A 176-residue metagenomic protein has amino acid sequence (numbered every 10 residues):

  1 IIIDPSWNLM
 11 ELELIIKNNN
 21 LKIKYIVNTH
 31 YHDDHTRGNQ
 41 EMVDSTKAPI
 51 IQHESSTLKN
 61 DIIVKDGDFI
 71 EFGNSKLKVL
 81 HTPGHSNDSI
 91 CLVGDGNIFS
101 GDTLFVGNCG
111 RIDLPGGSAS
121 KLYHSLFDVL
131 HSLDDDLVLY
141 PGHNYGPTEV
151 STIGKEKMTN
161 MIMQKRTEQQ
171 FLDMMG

Functional and structural regions predicted by a protein language model:
I1-L21, C91-G101, G107: Conserved beta-strand hairpin/beta-sheet module of binuclear metal-dependent hydrolase folds, prominently
I3, I50-Q52, S100, P141: Hydrophobic residues in well-ordered beta-strands that form the structural core
D4, H30, M42, V64 (+5 more regions): Divalent metal-coordination and catalytic microenvironments
P5-K78, M158-I162: Active-site HxH/HxHxD metal-binding segment of metal-dependent hydrolases
I26-T36, L80-D88, L139-G146: Histidine-centered catalytic micro-motifs
F69, H81, C91: Ligand/cofactor pocket segment of small-molecule handling proteins
K76, N87-M175: Metallo-beta-lactamase
